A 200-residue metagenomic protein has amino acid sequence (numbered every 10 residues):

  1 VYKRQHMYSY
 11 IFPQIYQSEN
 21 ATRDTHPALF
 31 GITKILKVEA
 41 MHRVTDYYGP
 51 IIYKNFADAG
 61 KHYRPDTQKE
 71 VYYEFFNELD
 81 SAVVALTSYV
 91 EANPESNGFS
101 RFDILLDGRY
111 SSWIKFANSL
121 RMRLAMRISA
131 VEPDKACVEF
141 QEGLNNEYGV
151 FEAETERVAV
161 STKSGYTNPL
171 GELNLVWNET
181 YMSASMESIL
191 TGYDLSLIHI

Functional and structural regions predicted by a protein language model:
K3-I198: Structured, solvent-exposed acidic/aromatic patches
